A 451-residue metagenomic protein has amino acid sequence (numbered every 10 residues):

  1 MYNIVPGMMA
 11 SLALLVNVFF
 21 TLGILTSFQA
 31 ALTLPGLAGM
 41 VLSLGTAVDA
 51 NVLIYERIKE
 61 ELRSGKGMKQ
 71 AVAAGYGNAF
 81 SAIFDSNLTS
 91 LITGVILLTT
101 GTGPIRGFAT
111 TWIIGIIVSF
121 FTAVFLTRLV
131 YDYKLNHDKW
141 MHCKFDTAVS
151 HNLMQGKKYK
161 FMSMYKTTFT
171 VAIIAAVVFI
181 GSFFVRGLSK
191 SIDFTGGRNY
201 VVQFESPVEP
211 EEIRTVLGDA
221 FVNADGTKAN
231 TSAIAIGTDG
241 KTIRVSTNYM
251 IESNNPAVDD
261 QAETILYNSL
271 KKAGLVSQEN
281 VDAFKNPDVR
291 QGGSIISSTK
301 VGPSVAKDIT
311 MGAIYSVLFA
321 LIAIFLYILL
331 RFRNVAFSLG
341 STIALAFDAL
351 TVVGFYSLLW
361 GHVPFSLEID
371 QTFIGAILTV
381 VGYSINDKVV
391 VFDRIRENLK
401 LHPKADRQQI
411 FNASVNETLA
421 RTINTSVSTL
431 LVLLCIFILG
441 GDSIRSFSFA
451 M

Functional and structural regions predicted by a protein language model:
M1-M451: A structural signal for conserved, well-ordered secondary-structure elements that form binding/interaction cores
